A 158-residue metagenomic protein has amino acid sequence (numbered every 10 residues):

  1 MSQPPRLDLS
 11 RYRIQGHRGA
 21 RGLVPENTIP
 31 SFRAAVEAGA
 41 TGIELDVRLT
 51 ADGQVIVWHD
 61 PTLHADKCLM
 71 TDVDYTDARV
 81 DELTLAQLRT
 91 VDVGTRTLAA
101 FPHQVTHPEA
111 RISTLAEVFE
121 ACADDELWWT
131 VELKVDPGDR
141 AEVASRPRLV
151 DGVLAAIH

Functional and structural regions predicted by a protein language model:
M1-H158: Phosphate-group recognition and catalysis centered on beta-loop-alpha active-site segments
